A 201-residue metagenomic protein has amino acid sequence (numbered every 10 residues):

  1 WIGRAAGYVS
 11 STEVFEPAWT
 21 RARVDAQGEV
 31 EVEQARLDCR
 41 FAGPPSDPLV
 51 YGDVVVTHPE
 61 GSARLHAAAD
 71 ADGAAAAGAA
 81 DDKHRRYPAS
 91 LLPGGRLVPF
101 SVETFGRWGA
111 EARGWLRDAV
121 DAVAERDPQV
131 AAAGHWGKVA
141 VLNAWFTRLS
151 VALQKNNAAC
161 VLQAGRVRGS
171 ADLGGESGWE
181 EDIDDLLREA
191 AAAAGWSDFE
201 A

Functional and structural regions predicted by a protein language model:
A5, S11-L37, G43-V50, V56-A201: Non-catalytic C-terminal interaction segments of nucleic acid-processing enzymes
